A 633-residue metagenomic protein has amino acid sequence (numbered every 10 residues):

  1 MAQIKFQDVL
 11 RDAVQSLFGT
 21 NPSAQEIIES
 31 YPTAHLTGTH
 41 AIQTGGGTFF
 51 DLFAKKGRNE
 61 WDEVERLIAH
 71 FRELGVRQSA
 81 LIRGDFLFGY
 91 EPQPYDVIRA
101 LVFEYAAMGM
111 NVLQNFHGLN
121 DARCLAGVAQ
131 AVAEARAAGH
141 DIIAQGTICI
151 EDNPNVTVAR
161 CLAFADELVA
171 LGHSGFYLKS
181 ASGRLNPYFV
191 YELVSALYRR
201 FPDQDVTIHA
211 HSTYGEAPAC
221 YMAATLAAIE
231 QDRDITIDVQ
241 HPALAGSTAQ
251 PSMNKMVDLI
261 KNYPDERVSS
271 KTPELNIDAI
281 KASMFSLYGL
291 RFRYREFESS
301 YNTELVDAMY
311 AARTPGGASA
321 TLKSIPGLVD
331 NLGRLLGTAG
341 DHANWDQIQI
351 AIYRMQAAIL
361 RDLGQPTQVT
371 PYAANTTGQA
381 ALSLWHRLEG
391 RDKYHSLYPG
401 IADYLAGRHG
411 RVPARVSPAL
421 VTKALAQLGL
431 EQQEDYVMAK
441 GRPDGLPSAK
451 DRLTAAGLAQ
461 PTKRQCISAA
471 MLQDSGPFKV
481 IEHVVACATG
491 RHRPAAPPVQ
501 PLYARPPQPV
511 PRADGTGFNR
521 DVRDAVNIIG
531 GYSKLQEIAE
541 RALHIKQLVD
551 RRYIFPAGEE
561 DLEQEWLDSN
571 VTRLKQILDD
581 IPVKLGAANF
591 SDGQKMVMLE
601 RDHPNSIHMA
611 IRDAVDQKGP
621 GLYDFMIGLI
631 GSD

Functional and structural regions predicted by a protein language model:
M1-L17: N-terminal amphipathic alpha-helix/helix-capping segment at the start of soluble metabolic enzymes
K5-D8, I42-T44, V76-R83, L113-Q114 (+4 more regions): Hydrophobic faces of well-ordered beta-strands that scaffold small-molecule active sites in alpha/beta enzyme cores
R11, H35-L36, A41-F53, N302-D633: Terminal or standalone catalytic/regulatory effector modules within metabolic enzymes and repeat proteins
D12, S16-L17, F50-F53, D85-P92 (+5 more regions): Short, small-residue-enriched loops and turns at beta-alpha junctions that line or gate enzyme active sites
A13, N115, F176, A228: Conserved, mostly hydrophobic/aromatic
G46-A131, I143, I148-L162: Active-site beta->alpha loop and helix N-cap motifs at the rims of alpha/beta catalytic domains
E91-P94, L125-Q130, N155-V169, N186-Y198 (+1 more regions): Distinct, well-ordered alpha-helical segments
A181-M355, I359-S383: Catalytic alpha/beta core domains of metabolic enzymes, predominantly
